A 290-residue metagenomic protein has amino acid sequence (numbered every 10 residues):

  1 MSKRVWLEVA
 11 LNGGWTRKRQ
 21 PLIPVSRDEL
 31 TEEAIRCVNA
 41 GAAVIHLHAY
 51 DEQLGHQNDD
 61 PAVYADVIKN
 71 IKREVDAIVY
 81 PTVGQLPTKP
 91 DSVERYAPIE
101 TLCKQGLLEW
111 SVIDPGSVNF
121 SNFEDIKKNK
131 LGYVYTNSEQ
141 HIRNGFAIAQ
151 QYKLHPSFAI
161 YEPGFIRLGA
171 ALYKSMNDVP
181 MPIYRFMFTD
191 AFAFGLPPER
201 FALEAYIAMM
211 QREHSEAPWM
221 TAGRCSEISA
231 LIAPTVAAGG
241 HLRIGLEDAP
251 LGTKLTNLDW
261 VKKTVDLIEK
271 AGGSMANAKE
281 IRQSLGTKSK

Functional and structural regions predicted by a protein language model:
M1-L22, P115-F123, K128-N129: N-terminal small/glycine-rich loop or linker at the start of catalytic domains across soluble metabolic enzymes
V9, G55-V83, I142-A149, E204-H214 (+1 more regions): Alpha-helix-loop-beta-strand connector modules within alpha/beta enzyme cores
G13-E32, V83-V93, L131-Y135, P218-C225: Active-site mouth loops of central-metabolism enzymes
L30, C37, H48, S111 (+3 more regions): Conserved, mostly hydrophobic/aromatic
A43-V67, M187-D190, A249-G252: Glycine-rich, proline-tolerant flexible connector loops at the mouths of alpha/beta enzymes
N58-T136: Active-site beta->alpha loop and helix N-cap motifs at the rims of alpha/beta catalytic domains
W110-G245: Catalytic alpha/beta core domains of metabolic enzymes, predominantly
K128, T253-G273: C-terminal helical cap(s) of enzyme catalytic domains, especially alpha/beta-barrels
